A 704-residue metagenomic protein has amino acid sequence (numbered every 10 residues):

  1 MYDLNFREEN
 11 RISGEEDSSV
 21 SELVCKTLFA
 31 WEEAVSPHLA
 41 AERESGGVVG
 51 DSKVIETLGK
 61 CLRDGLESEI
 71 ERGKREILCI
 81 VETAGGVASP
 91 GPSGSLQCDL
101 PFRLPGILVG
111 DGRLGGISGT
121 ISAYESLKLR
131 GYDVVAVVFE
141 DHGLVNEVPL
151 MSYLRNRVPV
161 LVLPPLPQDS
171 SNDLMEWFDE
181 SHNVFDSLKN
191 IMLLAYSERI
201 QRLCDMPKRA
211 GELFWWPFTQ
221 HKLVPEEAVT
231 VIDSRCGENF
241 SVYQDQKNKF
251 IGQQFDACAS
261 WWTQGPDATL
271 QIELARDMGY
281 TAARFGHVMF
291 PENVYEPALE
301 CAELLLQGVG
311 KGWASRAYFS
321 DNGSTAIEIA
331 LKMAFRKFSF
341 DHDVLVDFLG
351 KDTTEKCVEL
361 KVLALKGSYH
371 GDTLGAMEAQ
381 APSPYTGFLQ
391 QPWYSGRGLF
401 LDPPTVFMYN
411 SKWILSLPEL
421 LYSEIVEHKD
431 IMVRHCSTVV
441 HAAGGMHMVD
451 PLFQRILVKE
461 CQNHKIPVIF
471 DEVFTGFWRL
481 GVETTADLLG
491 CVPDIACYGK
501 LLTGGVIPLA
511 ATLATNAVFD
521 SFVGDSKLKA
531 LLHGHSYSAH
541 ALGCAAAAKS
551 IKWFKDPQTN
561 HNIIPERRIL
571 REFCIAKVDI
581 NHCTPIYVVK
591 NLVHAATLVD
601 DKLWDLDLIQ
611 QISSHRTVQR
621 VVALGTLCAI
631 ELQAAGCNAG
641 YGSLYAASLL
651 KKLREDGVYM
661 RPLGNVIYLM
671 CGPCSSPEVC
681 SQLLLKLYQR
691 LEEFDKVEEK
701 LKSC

Functional and structural regions predicted by a protein language model:
M1-K53, K60-E71: N-terminal phosphate/diphosphate-binding loop that engages ATP/GTP or pyrophosphate donors across diverse enzyme folds
Y2-D17, N146-V158, M377-F388: Short, aromatic/basic amphipathic alpha-helical patches
V54, L58-S93: Switch II (G3) loop of P-loop NTPases
C79, G106, V134, V160 (+2 more regions): Hydrophobic beta-strand scaffold residues
S93-G112: Inter-motif core of Ras-like GTPase G domains
S95-P101, S118-K128: Histidine-anchored nucleotide/phosphate-binding helix
Y124-C204: C-terminal lobe/tail of nucleotide-utilizing enzymes
E198-C704: Conserved N-terminal phosphate-binding loop of PLP-dependent enzymes in the Aspartate aminotransferase
